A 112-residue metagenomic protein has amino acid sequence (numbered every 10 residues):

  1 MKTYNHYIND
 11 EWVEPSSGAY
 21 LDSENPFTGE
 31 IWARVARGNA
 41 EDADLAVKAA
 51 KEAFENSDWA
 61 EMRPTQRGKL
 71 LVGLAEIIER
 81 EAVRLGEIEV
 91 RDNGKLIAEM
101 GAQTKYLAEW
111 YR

Functional and structural regions predicted by a protein language model:
M1-V35, Q66-G73, A102-K105: Terminal low-complexity tails and localization/encapsulation signals of metabolic enzymes
W32-R112: Glycine-rich loop-to-alpha-helix module at the N-terminal edge of alpha/beta enzyme cores
